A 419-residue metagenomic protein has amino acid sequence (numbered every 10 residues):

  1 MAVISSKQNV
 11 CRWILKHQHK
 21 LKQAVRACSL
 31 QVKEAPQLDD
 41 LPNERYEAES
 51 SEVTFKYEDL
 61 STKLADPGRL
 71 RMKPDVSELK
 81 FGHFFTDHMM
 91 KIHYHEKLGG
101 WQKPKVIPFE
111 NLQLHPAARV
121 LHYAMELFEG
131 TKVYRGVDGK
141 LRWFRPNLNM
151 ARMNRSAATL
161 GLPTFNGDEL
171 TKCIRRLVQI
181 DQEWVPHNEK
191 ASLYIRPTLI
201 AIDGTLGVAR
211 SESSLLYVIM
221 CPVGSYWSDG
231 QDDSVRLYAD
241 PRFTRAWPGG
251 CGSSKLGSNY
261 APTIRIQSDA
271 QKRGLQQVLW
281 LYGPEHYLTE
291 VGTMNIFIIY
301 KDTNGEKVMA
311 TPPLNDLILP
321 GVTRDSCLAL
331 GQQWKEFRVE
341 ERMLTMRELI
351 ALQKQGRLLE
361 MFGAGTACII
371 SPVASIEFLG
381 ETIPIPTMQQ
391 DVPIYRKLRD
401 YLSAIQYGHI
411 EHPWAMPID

Functional and structural regions predicted by a protein language model:
A2-W13, H17, A24-L177, T198 (+1 more regions): Helix-start/capping segments and mature chain N-termini
F85, P186-R196, I200: Extended, Lys/Arg-enriched charged tracts that mediate electrostatic binding to polyanionic substrates
L177-N188: Charged, gly/pro-rich active-site loop segments
